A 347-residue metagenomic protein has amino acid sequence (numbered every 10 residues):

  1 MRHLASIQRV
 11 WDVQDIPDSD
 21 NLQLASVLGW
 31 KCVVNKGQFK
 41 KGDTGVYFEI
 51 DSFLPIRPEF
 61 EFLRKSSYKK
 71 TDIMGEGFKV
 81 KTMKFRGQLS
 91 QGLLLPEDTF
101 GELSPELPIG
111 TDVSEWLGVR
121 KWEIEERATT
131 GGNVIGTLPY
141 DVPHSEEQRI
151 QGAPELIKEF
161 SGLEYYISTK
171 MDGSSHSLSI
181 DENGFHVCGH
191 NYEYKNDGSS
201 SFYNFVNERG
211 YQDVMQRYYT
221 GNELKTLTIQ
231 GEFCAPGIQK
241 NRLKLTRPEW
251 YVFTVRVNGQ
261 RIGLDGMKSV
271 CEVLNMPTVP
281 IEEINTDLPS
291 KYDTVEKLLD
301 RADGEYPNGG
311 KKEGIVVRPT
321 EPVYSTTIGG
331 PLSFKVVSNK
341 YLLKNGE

Functional and structural regions predicted by a protein language model:
M1-E347: Core nucleotide-handling region used for phosphoryl-transfer chemistry
